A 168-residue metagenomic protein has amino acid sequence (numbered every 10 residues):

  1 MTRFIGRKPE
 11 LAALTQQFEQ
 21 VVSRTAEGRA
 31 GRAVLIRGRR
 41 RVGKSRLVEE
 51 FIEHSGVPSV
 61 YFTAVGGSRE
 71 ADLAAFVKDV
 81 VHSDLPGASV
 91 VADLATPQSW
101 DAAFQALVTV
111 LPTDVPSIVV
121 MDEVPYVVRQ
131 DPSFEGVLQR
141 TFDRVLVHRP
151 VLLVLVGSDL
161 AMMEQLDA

Functional and structural regions predicted by a protein language model:
M1-A168: Phosphate-binding site recognition
